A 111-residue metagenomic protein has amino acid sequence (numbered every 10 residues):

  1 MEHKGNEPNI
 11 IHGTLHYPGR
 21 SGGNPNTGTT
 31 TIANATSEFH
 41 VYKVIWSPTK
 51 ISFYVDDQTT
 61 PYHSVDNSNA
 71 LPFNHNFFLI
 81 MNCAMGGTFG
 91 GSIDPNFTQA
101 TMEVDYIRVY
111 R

Functional and structural regions predicted by a protein language model:
M1-R111: GH16 jelly-roll
